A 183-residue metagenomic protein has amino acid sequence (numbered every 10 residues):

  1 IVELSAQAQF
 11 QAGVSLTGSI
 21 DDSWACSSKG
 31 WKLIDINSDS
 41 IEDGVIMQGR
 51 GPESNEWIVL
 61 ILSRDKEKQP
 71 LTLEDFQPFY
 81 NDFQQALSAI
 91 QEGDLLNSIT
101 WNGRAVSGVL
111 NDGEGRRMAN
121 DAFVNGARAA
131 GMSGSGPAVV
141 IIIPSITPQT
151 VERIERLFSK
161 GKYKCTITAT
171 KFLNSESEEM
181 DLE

Functional and structural regions predicted by a protein language model:
E3-F123, I142-Q149, R153, L157-E183: ATP-dependent small-molecule kinase catalytic core of the GHMP/sugar-kinase superfamily and closely related
A129-S133: Short beta-strand
P137-V139: Conserved glycine-rich beta-strand-loop-beta hairpin in the small C-terminal domain of fold type I
